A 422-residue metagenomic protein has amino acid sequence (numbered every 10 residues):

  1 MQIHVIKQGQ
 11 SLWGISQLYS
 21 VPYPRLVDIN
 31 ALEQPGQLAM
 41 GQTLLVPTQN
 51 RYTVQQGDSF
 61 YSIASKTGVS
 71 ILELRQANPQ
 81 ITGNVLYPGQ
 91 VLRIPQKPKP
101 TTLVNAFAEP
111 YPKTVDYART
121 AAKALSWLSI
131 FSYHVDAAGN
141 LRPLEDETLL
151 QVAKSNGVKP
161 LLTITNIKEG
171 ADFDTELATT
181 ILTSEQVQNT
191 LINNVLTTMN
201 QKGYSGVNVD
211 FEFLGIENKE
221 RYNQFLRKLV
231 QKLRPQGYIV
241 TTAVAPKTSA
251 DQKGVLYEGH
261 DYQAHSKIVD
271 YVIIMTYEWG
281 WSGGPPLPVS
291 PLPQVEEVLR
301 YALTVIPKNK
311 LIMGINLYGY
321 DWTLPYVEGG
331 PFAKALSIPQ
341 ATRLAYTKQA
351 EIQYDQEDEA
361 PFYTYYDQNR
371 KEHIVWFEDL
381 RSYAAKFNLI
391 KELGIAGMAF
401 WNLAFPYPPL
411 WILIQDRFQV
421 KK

Functional and structural regions predicted by a protein language model:
M1-Y19, Q42-G68, Q90-L92: Primarily a LysM-type cell-wall glycan-binding module
Q96-T190, N194: Glycan-recognition patch characteristic of GH18 chitinases/ENGases and related GlcNAc/peptidoglycan-binding proteins
A108-K123, E185-N200, G254-Q263, E378-L389: Short, acidic/polar
L128, V209, V272, M313 (+2 more regions): Conserved, mostly hydrophobic/aromatic
S129-S132, I192-R221, Y271-P285: Active-site groove signature of glycoside hydrolases
A137-R142, E220-A345: Substrate-binding surface in catalytic domains of secreted glycosidases
T163-A178, L317-K386, F418-K422: Glycan-binding loop/region signatures in secreted carbohydrate-active enzymes
K386-K422: Acidic/aromatic/glycine-rich contiguous surface patches that form carbohydrate-binding/processing clefts and analogous
